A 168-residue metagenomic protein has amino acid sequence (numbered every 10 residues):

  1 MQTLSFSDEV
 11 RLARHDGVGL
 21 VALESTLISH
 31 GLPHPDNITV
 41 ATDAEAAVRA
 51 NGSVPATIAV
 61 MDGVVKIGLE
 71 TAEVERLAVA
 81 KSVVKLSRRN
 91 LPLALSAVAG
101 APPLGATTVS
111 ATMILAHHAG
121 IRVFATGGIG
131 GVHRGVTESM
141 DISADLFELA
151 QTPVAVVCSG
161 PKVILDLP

Functional and structural regions predicted by a protein language model:
M1-G17: N- or domain-start disorder-to-order transition segments that initiate the globular core
S7-R11, V109-H118, D141-D145: Short, charged beta->alpha transition segments
A13-G17, A44-V54, A80, A119 (+2 more regions): Change "in soluble alpha/beta enzymes" to "in soluble alpha/beta proteins
V18-V21, S25-T26, S53-I58, P92 (+3 more regions): Structural motif
S25, H30-L32, I38-A97: Glycine-rich nucleotide/cofactor/substrate-binding loop typically near the N-terminus or early in the first domain
H30, A101, S159-K162: Glycine- and other small-residue-rich loops at beta-strand/loop junctions that grip anionic moieties
P35-T42, P102-A111: Glycine-rich anion/phosphate-binding loops
A119-P168: Phosphate/pyrophosphate-binding betaalpha-module
